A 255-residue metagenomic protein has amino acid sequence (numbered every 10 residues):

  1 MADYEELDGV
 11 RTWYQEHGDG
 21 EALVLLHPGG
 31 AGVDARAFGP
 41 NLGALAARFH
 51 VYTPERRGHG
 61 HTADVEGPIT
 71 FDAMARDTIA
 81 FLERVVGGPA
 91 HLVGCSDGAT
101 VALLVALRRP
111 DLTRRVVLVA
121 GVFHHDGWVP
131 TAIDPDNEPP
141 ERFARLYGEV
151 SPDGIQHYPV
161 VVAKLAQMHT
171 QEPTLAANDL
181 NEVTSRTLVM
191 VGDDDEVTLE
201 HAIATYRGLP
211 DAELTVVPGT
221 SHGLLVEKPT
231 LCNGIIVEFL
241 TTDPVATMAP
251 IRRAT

Functional and structural regions predicted by a protein language model:
D8-A63: Conserved HGGG/HGGXW glycine-rich cap/lid loop of the alpha/beta-hydrolase fold
G39, G43-A46, Y52-V93: Active-site loop/oxyanion-hole signature of alpha/beta-hydrolase fold enzymes
T100-R108, L112-L146: Flexible "cap/lid" loop of the alpha/beta hydrolase fold
A163-D179: Active-site nucleophile elbow and catalytic-triad environment of alpha/beta-hydrolase enzymes
V183, V189-V191: Short beta-strand/loop motif that positions the catalytic acidic residue of the alpha/beta-hydrolase fold
E196-H201: Conserved alpha/beta-hydrolase "acid-adjacent" motif
A202, Y206-G223: Catalytic histidine neighborhood in serine/cysteine hydrolases with alpha/beta-hydrolase-type architecture
P218-T255: Catalytic active-site module of serine/aspartate enzymes centered on a nucleophile-bearing elbow/loop
